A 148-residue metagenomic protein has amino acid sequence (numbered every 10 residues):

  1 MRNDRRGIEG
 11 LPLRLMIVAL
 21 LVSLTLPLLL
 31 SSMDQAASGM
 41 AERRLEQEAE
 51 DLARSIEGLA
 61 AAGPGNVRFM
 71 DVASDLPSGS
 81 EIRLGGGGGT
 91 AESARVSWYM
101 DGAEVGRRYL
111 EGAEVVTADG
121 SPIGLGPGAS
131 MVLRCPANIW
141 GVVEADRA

Functional and structural regions predicted by a protein language model:
R2-S32: N-terminal single-pass transmembrane signal-anchor helix
S31-A148: N-terminal export/assembly leader peptides and their processing motifs that target proteins to secretory
